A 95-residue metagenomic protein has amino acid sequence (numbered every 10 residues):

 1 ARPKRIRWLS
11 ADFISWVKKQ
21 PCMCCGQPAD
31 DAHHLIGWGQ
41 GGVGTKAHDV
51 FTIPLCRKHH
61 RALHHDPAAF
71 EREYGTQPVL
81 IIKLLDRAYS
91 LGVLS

Functional and structural regions predicted by a protein language model:
A1-D31, Q40, V79-S95: A boundary/linker detector
V17, H34, C56: Divalent metal-coordination and catalytic microenvironments
K19, V50-I53: Residues immediately within or flanking Cys/His clusters that coordinate Zn2+ in small zinc-binding modules
P21, G39, L55, Y74: Solvent-exposed, flexible loop/coil residues
C25-G26, R57-H60: Cys/His-coordinated zinc-binding microdomains
A29-I36, H64-A69: Short Cys/His-rich "knuckle" micro-motifs
D30, I53-P54: A broad, low-specificity signal marking well-ordered, structured residues that form hydrophobic/aromatic
G41-F51, R61-S95: Polybasic, low-complexity binding patches
